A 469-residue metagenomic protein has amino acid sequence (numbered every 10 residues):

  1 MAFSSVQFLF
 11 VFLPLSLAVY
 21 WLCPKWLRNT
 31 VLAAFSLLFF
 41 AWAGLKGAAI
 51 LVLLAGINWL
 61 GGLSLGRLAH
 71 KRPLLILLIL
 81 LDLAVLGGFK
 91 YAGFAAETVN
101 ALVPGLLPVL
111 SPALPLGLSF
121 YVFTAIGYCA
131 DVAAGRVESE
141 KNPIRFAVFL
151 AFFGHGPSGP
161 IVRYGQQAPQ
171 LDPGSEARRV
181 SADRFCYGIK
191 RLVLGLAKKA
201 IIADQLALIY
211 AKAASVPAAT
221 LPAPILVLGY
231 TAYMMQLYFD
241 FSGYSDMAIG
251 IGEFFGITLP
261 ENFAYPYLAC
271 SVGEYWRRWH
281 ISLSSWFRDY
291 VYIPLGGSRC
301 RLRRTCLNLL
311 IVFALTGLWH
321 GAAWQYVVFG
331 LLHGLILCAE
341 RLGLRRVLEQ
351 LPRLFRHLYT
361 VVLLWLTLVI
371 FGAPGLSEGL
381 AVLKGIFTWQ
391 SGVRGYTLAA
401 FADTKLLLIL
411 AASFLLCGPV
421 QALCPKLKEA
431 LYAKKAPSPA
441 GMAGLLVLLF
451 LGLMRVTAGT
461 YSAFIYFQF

Functional and structural regions predicted by a protein language model:
M1-C417, Q421-Q468: Membrane-embedded transmembrane alpha-helical bundles that form the catalytic cores of multi-pass lipid-modifying
